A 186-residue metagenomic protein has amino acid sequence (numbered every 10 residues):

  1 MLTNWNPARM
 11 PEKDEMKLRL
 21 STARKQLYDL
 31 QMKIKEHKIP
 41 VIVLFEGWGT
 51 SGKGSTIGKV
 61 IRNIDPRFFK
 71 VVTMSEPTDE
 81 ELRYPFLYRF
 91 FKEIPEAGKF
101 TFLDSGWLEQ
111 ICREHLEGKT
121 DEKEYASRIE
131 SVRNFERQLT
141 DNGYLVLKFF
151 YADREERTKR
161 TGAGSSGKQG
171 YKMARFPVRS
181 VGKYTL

Functional and structural regions predicted by a protein language model:
M1-L186: Glycine-rich phosphate-binding loop of ATP-dependent small-molecule kinases
